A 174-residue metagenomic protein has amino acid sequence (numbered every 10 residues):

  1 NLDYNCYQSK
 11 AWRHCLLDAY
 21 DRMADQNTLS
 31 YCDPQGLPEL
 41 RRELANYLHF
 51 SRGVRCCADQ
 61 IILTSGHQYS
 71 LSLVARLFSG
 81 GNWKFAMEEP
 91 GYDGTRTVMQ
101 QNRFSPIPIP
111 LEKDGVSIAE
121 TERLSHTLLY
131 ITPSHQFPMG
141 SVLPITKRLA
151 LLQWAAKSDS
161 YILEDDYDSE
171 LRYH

Functional and structural regions predicted by a protein language model:
N1-L17: N-terminal basic, amphipathic alpha-helical segments
L16-L17, D21-D159, L163, S169-L171: Conserved core of the PLP fold type I
H174: FAD/FMN-dependent oxidoreductases across multiple families
